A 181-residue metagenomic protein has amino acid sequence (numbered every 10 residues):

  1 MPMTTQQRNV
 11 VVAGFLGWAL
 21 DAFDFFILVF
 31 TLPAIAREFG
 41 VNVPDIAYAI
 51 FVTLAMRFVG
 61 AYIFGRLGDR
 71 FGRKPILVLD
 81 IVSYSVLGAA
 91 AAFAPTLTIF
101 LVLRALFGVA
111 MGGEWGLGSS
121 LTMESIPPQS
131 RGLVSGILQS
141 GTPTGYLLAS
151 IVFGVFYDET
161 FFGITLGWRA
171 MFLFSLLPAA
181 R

Functional and structural regions predicted by a protein language model:
M1-R181: Transmembrane-helix signature of 12-pass secondary carriers
